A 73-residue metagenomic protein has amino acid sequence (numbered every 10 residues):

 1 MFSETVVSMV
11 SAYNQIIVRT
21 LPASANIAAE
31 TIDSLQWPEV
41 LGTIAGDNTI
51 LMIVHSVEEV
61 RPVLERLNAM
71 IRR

Functional and structural regions predicted by a protein language model:
M1-L64: Non-DNA-binding regulatory cores of transcription-related proteins, predominantly C-terminal effector-binding
R61, R66-R73: Ferredoxin-like alpha/beta domains used as RNA- or RNAP-binding modules
